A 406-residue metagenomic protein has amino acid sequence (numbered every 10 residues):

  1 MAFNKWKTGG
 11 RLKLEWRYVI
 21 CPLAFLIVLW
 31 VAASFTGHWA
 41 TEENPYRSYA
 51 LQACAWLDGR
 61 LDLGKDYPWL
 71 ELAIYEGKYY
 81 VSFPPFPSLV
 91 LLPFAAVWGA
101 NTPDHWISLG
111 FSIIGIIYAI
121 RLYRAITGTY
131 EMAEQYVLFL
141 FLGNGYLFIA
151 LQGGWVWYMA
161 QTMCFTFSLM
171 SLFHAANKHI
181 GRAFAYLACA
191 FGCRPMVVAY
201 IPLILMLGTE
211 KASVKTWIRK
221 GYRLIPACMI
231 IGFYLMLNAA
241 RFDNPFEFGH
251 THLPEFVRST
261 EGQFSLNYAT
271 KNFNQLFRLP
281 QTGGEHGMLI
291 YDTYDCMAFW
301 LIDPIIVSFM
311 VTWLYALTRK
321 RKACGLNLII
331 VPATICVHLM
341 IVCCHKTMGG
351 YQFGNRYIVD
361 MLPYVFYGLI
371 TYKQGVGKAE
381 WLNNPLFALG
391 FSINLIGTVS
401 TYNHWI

Functional and structural regions predicted by a protein language model:
M1-I406: Membrane-proximal envelope and lipid/glycan-remodeling enzymes
